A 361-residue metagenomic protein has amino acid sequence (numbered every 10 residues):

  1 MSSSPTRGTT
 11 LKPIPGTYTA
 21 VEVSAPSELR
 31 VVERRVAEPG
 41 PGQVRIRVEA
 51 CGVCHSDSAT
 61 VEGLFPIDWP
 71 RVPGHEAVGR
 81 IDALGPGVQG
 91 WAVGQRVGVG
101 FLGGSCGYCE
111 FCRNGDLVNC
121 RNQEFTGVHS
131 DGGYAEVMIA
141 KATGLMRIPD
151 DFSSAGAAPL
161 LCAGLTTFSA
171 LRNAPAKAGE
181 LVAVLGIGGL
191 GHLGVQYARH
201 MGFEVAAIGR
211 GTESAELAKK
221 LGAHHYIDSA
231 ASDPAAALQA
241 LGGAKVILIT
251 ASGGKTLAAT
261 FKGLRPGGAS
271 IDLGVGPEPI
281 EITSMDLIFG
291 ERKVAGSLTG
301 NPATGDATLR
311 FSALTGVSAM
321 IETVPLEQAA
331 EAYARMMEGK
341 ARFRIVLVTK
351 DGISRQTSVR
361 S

Functional and structural regions predicted by a protein language model:
S3-G16, A258, P302-S361: C-terminal hydrophobic helical "lid"/dimerization subdomain of Rossmann-like NAD(P)H-dependent oxidoreductases
S24, R35-V36, D68-G74, G100 (+2 more regions): Short Gly/Pro-enriched turn/cap motifs at secondary-structure boundaries
A37-C51, E62-E110, P149-F152: Glycine-rich beta-strand-centered segment in the early N-terminal region that forms part of a ligand/cofactor-binding
V97, D150-A236: Mid-domain Rossmann-like dinucleotide-binding core that forms the NAD(H)/NADP(H) cofactor-binding site
S105-L185: NAD(P)H dinucleotide-binding glycine-rich loop of Rossmann-like/cofactor-binding domains, especially the beta1-alpha1
A174, A206, T212-K293, I353-Q356 (+1 more regions): Glycine-rich cofactor phosphate-binding loops and adjacent beta1-alpha1 units of small-molecule cofactor enzyme domains
A269-I271, E281-E322: Rossmann-fold dehydrogenase core element
